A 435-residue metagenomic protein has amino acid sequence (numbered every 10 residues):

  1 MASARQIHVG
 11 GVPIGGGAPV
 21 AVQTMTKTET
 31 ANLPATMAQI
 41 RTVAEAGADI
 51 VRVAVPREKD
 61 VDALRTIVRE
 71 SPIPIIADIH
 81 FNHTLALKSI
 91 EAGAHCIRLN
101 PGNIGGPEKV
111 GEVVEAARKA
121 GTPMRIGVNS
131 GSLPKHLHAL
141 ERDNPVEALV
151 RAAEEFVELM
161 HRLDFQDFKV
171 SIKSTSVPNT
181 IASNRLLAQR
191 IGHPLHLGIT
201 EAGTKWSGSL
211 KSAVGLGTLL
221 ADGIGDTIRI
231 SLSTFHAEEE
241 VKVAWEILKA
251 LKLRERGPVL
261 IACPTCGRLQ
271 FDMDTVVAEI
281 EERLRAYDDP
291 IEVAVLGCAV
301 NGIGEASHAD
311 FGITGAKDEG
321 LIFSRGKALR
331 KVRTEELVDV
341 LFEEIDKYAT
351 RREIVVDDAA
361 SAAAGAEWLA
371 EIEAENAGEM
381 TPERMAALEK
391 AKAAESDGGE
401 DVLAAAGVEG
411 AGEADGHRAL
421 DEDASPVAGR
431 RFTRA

Functional and structural regions predicted by a protein language model:
M1-M25, R118, E282: N-terminal amphipathic alpha-helix/helix-capping segment at the start of soluble metabolic enzymes
G17-A35, A54, I73-F81, L137-V150 (+1 more regions): Active-site mouth loops of central-metabolism enzymes
V22, D78, I126, V170 (+5 more regions): Conserved, mostly hydrophobic/aromatic
K27-T36, A44-S71, R98-G106, D167-V177: Glycine-rich, proline-tolerant flexible connector loops at the mouths of alpha/beta enzymes
E58-I79, V113-M124, L187-L195, I280-E282: Alpha-helix-loop-beta-strand connector modules within alpha/beta enzyme cores
T84-R125: Hydrophobic or amphipathic alpha-helical targeting/insertion segments
N129, L137-D288, E292-V295: Catalytic alpha/beta core domains of metabolic enzymes, predominantly
K317-F323, K327-R351: Beta-strand/loop-dominated core regions that host nucleotide or nucleotide-derived cofactor-binding catalytic loops
